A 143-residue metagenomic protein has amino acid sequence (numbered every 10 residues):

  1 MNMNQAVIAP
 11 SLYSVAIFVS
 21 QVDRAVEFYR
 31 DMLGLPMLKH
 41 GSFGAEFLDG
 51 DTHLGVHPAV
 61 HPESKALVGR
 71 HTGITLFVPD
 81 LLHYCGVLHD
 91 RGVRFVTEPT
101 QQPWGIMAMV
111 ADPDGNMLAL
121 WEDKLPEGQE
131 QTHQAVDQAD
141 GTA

Functional and structural regions predicted by a protein language model:
M1-R24, H53, T72-I74, K124-A143: N-terminal beta-strand motif that seeds the catalytic metal site of vicinal oxygen chelate
P10, A16-L54: Core segments of cupin and vicinal oxygen chelate
Y13, G34, G41-F43, T72 (+3 more regions): Residue-level marker for the onset of beta-strands and adjacent loop->beta junctions in well-ordered domains
V19-V22, I74-M117, L125: Vicinal oxygen chelate
F28, L38, K65-V68, G86 (+1 more regions): Short histidine-centered beta-strand/loop micro-motifs that create catalytic or ligand/metal-coordination sites
P36-G69, V110, M117-D123: Conserved short beta-strand elements that form part of the metal-binding/catalytic scaffold of enzyme active sites
G44-A45, P103, E130: Positions that flank functional sites
A66-L67, V87, W121, Q129-Q134: Short, charged, solvent-exposed linker or helix-capping segments at domain edges/interfaces that act as flexible hinges
